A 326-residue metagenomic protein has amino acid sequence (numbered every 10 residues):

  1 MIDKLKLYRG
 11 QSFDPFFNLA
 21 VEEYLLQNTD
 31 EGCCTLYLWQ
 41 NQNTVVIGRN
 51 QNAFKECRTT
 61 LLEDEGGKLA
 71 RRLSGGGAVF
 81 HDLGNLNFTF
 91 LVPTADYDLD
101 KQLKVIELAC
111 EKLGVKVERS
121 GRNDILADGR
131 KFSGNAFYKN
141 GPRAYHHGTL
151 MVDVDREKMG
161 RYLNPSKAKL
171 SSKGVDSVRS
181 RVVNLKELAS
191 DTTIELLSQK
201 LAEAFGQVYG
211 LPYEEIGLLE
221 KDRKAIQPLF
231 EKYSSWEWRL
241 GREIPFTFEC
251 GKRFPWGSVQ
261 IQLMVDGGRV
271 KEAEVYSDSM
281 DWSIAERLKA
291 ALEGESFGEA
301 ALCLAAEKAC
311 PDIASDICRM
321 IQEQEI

Functional and structural regions predicted by a protein language model:
M1-Y97: N-terminal lobe of the biotin/lipoate ligase/transferase fold
N41-N43, R119-G129: Short, glycine/charge-rich beta-strand/loop segments that flank catalytic centers and engage negatively charged groups
N85-N123: Contiguous, small/hydrophobic- and glycine-enriched helical/loop subdomains that border and often "cap" functional
V92-D96, K186-D191, S277-S279: A generic structural motif
I106, G114, S133, G141-R242 (+1 more regions): Long, positively charged amphipathic alpha-helical accessory segments at protein N-termini or as interdomain linkers
E214, K221, A225-Y276: Internal helical hairpin/lid segments
